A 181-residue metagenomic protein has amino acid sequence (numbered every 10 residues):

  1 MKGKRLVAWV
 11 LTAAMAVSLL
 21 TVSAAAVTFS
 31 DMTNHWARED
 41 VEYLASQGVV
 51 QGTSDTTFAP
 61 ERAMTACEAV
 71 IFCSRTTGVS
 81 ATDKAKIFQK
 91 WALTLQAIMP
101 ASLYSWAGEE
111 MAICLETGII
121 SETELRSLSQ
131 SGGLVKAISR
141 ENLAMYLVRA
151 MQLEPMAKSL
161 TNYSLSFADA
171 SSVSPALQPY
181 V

Functional and structural regions predicted by a protein language model:
K2-R38, Q51-E141, R149-L177: Feature responds to low-complexity, polar/acidic, surface-exposed segments characteristic of secreted/exported proteins
G48: Phosphate/pyrophosphate-binding loop motifs in nucleotide- or prenyl diphosphate-using proteins
